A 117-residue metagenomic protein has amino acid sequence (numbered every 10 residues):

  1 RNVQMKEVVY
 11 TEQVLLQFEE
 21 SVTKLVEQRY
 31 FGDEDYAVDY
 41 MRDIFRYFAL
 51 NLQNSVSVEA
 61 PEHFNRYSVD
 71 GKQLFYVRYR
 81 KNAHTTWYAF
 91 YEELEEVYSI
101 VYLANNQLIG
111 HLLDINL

Functional and structural regions predicted by a protein language model:
R1-Y79, L117: Basic, Lys/Arg-enriched alpha-helical interface segments
N2-Q4, V77-L117: Enriched for short, Lys/Arg-rich terminal
